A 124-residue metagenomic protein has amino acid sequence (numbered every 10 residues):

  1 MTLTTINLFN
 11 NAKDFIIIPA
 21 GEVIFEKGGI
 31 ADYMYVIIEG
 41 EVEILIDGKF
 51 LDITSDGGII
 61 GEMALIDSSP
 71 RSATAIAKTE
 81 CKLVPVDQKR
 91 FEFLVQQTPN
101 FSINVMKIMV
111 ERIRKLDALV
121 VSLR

Functional and structural regions predicted by a protein language model:
M1-R124: Cytosolic regulatory regions built on CNB/CRP/Popeye-like sensor folds
